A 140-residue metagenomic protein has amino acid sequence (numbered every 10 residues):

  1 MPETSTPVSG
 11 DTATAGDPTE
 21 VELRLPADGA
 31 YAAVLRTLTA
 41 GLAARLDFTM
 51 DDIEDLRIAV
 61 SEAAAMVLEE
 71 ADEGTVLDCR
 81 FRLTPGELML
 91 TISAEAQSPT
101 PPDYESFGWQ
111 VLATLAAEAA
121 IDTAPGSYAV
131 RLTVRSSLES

Functional and structural regions predicted by a protein language model:
M1-D55: Bergerat-fold GHKL ATPase/HATPase_c domain
M1-E22, M66-S140: Conserved beta-strand-loop-beta-strand hairpin that lines the nucleotide-binding pocket of ATP/GTP-utilizing enzymes
A27, V60-A64, A94-A96: Generic secondary-structure microfeatures
Y31, D52, L56-A59, G108 (+1 more regions): Amphipathic alpha-helical interface surfaces
M50-E73: Conserved ATP-binding N-box helix of the HATPase_c
